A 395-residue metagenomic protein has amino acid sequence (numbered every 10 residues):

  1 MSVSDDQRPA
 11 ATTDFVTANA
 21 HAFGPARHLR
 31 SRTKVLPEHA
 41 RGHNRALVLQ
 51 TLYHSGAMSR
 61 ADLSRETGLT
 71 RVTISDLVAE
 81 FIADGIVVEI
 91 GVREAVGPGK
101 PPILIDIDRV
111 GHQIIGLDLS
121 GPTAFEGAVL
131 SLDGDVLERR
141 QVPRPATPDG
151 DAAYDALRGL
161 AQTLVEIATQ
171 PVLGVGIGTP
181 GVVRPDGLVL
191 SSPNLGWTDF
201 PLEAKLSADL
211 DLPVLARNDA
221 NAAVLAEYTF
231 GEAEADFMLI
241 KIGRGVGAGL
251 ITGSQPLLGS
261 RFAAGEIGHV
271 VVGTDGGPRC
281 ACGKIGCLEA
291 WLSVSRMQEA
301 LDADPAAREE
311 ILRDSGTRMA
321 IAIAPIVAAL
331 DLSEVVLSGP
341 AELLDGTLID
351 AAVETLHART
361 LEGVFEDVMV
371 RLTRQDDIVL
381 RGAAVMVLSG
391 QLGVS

Functional and structural regions predicted by a protein language model:
M1-Q141, T147-P171, F230-G231, T274 (+2 more regions): ATP-binding/phosphotransfer module of carbohydrate and carboxylate kinases, centering on a glycine-rich
L117, P171-G178, V182-G283, C287-L288 (+2 more regions): Phosphate-binding/catalytic loop of phosphoryl-transfer enzymes
